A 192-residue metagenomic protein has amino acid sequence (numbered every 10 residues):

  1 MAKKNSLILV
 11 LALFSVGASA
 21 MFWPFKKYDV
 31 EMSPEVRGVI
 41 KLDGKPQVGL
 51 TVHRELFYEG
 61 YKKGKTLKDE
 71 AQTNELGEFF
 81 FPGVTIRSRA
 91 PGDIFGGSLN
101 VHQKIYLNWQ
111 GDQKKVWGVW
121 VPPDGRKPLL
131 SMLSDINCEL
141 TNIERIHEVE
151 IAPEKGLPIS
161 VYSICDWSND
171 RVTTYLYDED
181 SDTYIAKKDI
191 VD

Functional and structural regions predicted by a protein language model:
A2-V10: Sec-dependent signal peptide recognition, specifically the positively charged N-region followed immediately by
S15-G17: N-terminal signal peptide c-region/cleavage motif recognized by signal peptidases
M21-F25, Y61, P91-D192: Feature of secretome-associated and extracellular-like proteins
M32-D43: Beta-strand-rich structural segments
K41-V48, N74-E78, N108-K114: A short, structured loop/turn motif at beta-sheet edges
K45-F57: Short, ordered, surface-exposed loop/turn motifs in non-cytosolic proteins
Y58-G64: Short aromatic-acidic-glycine turn motif
L67-S88: Glycine-centered loop-to-beta-strand initiation motif
